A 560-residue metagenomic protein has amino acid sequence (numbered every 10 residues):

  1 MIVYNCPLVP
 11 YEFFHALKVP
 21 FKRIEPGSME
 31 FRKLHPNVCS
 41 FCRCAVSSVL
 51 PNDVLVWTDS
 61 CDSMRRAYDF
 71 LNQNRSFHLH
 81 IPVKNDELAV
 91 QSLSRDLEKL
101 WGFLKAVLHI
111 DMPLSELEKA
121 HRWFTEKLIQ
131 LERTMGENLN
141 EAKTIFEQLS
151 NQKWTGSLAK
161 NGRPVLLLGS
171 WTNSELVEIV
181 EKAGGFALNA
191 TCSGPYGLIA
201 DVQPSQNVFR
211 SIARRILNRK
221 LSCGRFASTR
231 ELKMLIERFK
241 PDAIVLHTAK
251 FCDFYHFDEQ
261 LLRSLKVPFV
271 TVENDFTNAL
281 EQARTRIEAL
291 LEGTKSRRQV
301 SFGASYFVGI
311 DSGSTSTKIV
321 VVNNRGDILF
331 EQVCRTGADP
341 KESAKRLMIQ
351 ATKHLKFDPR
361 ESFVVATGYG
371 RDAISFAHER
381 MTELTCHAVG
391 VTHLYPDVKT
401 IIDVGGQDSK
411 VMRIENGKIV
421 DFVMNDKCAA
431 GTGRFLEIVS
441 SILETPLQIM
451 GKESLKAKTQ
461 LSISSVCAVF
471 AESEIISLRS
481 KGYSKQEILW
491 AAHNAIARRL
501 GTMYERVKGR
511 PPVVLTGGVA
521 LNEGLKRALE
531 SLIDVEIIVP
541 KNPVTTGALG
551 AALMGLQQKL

Functional and structural regions predicted by a protein language model:
S94, E98-L221, R225: A charged, amphipathic alpha-helical module
S228, A471-M503, V544: Adenine-nucleotide phosphate-binding core of ATP-dependent small-molecule kinases
V267-N278, E383-L384, E530-L549: Conserved phosphate-binding/catalytic loops in two-lobed NTP-binding clefts
S301-R325, V398-E415: Gly/Thr-rich phosphate-binding beta-strand-loop-beta motif of the actin/hexokinase/Hsp70
I310-E342, R346, Q350, F422 (+1 more regions): Short glycine-rich, Thr/Ser-proximal phosphate-binding strand/loop in the N-terminal lobe of ATP-dependent enzymes
T336-P340, N416-L455, T459: Glycine-rich phosphate-binding loop plus the immediately following alpha-helix
Y369-G370, E505-L532, P543-G547: Glycine-rich phosphate-binding loops at beta-strand->alpha-helix junctions
L436-E437, P540-L560: Glycine-rich phosphate-binding/hydrolytic loop that grips phosphoryl groups
